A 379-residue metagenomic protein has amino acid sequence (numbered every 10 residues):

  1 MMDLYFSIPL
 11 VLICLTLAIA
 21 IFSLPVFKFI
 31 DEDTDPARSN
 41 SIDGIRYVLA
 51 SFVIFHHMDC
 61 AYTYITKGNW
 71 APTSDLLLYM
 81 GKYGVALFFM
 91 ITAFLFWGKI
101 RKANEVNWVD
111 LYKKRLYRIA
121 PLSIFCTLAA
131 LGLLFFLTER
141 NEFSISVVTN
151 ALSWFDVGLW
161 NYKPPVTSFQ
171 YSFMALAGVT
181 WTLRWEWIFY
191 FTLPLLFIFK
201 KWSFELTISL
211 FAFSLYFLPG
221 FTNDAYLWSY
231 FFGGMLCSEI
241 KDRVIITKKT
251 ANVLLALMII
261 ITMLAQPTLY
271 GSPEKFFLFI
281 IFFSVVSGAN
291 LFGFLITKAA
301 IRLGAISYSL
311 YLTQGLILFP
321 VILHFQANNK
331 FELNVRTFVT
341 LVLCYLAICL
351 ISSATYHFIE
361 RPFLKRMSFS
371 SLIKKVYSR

Functional and structural regions predicted by a protein language model:
L4-S23, N40-I100, L122: Functionally critical transmembrane alpha-helices in membrane proteins and complexes, commonly lining
P9-C14, I45-V48, Y83-I91, T180-T192 (+3 more regions): Membrane-embedded alpha-helical segments of multi-pass membrane proteins, especially the transmembrane helices
V26-S41, F55-D75, G98-A103, N107-V109 (+7 more regions): Alpha-helical transmembrane segments in multi-pass integral membrane proteins
I45-F55, G84, M90-I91, F125-L133 (+11 more regions): Lipid-exposed faces of alpha-helical membrane segments in multi-pass integral membrane proteins
R46-L49, L78, K82-V85, K99-F135 (+4 more regions): Transmembrane alpha-helical segments and their boundary/interface "anchor" motifs in multi-pass integral membrane
K67, A71-Y83, F88-I91, I119-W187 (+2 more regions): Membrane-interface helix-loop-helix regions
I91, L95, F232, I280 (+3 more regions): Transmembrane alpha-helix boundary/anchor motif
